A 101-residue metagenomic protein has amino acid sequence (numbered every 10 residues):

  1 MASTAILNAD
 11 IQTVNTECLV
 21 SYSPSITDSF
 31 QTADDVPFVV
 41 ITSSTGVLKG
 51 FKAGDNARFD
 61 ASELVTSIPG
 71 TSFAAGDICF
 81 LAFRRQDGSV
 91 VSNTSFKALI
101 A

Functional and structural regions predicted by a protein language model:
M1-A101: Charged linear interaction tracts used for macromolecular binding and regulation
